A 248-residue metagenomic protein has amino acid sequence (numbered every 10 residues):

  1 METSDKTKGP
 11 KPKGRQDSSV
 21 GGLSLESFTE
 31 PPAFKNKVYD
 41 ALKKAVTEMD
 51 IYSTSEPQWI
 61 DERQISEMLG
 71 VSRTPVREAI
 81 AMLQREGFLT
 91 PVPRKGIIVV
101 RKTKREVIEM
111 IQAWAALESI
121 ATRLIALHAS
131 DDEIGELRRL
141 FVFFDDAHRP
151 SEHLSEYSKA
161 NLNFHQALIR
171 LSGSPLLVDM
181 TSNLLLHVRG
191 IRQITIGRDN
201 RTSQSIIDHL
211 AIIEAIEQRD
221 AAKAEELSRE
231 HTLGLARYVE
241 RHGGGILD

Functional and structural regions predicted by a protein language model:
M1-R123, L127, G244-D248: Short linear motifs at protein or domain termini
E2, K6-S18, L186, G190-D248: C-terminal all-alpha effector/ligand-binding and dimerization domain of prokaryotic HTH-type transcriptional repressors
F34, G87, E109-A113, A129-E136 (+3 more regions): A generic short alpha-helical patch detector that favors 3-5-residue windows in or near N-terminal regions
A45, M49, S53, F144-A147 (+3 more regions): A short secondary-structure junction motif
R77, H128-D131, S155-Y157, P175 (+2 more regions): Juxtamembrane/interface motifs at transmembrane-helix termini
T103, H153, R219-D220: Acidic/polar helix N-cap motif
A113, L117-I125, F144, V188-I191 (+1 more regions): Alpha-helical linker/hinge and terminal dimerization helices associated with HTH transcriptional regulators
L127-Q193, D208-E214, K223-L233: Conserved amphipathic alpha-helical segments that form helical-bundle/coiled-coil interaction surfaces
